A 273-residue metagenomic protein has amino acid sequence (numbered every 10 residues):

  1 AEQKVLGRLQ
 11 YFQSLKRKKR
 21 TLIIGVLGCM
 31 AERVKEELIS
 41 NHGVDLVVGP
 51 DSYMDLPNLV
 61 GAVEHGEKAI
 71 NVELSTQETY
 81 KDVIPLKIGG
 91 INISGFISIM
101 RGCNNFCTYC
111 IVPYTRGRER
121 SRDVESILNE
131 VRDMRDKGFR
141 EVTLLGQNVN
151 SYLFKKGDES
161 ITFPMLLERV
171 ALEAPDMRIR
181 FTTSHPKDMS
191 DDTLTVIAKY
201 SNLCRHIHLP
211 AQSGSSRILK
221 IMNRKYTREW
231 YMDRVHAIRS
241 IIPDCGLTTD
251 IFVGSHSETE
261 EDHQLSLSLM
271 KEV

Functional and structural regions predicted by a protein language model:
A1-Y152, I207, E229-S240, Q264-S268 (+1 more regions): Proteins enriched for Cys/Gly/acidic motifs involved in redox and nucleic-acid/cofactor modification
I24, G28, D136-E261: Conserved SAM/AdoMet-binding glycine-rich loop
